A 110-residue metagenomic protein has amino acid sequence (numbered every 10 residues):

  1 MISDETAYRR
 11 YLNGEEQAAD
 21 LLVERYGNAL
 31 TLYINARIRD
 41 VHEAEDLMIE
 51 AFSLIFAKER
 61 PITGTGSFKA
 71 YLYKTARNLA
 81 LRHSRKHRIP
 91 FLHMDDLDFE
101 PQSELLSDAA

Functional and structural regions predicted by a protein language model:
M1-R9: Extreme N-terminal regulatory/targeting segments of RNA polymerase sigma factors
Y8-R9, T31, N35, Y73 (+1 more regions): Solvent-exposed, non-membrane alpha-helical residues enriched in polar/charged side chains
L12-L21, T31-E50, P61-T63: Short, charged helix-capping/linker segments at alpha-helix termini
L22-Y26, L30, A76: Hydrophobic/aromatic residues within well-ordered alpha-helical segments
L32, D46-S53, A57, G66-N78: Structural recognition of an alpha-helix C-terminal capping motif at a helix-to-coil junction
R60-G64, K74-M94: Arg/Lys-rich amphipathic alpha helix in sigma70-family domain 2
P90-A110: Internal acidic/polar
